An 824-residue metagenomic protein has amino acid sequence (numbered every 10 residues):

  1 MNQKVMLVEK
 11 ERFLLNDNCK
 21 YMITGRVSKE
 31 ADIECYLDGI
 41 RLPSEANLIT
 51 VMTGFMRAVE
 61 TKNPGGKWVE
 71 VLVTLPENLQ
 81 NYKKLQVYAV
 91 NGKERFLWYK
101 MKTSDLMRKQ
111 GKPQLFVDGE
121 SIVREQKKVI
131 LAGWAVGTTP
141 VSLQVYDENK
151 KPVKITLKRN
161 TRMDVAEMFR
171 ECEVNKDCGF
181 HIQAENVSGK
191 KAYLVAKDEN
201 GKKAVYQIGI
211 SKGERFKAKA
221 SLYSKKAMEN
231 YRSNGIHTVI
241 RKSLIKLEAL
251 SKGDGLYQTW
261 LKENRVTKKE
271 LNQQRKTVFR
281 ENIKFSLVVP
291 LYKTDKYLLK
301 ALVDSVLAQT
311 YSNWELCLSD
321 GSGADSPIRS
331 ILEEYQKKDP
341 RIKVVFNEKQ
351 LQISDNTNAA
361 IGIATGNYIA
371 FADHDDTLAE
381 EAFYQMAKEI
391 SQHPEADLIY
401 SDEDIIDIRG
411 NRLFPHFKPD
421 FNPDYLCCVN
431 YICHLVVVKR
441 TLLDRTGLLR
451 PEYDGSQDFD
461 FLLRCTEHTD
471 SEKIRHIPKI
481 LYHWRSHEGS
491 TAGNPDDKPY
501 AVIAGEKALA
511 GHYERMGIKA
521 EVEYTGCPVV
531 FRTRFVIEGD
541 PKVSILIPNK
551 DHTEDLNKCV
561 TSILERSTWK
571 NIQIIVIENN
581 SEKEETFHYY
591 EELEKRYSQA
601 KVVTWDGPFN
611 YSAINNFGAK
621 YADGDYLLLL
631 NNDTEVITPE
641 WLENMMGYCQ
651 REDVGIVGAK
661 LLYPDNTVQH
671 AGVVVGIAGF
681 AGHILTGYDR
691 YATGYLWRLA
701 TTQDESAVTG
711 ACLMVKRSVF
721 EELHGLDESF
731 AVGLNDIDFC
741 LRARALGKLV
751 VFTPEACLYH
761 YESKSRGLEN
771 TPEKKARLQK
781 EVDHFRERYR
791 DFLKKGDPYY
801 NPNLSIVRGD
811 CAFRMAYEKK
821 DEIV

Functional and structural regions predicted by a protein language model:
M1-T238, V278-N282, K300, V529 (+1 more regions): Basic, ligand-binding patches in group-transfer machinery, especially extracytoplasmic/periplasmic segments
N230-S305, A510-E565: N-proximal low-complexity "stem/linker" segments adjacent to membrane-targeting elements
V303-N313, Q392, T561-N571: Short, acidic, metal-binding catalytic loop of nucleotide-sugar glycosyltransferases
D320-S330, K349, D373, E578-Y589 (+1 more regions): A conserved acidic beta->alpha catalytic loop
N347-A364, W605-A622: Glycine-rich, basic loop-to-helix element that forms the pyrophosphate-binding segment of sugar-nucleotide handling
I369, L627: Short aromatic/hydrophobic "clamp" motif used to bind/position activated sugar donors
E381-L413, H487, T634-F680: Conserved donor NDP-sugar-binding/catalytic core segment of glycosyltransferases
L442, E452-I480, L509, W641-M645 (+2 more regions): A short, conserved alpha-helix in the catalytic core of glycosyltransferases
